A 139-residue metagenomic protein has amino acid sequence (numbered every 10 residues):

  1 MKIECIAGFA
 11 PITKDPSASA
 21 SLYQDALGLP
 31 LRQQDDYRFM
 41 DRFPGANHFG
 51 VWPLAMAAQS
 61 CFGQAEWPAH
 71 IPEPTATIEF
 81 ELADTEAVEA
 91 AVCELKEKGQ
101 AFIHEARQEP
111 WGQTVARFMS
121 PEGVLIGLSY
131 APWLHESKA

Functional and structural regions predicted by a protein language model:
M1-A20, Q33, T75-F80, A131-A139: N-terminal beta-strand motif that seeds the catalytic metal site of vicinal oxygen chelate
M1-K2, V92-A139: Vicinal oxygen chelate
C5-K14, M40-F43, G63-E94, T114-M119: Vicinal oxygen chelate
A10-A58: Core segments of cupin and vicinal oxygen chelate
S19, Y23, V88, L95: Hydrophobic pocket/interface hotspot
W52, E79-E81, E105, S129: A cross-family glycoside hydrolase active-site/sugar-binding cleft signature
A58-A65, H135-S137: A short, acidic/glycine-rich surface segment
